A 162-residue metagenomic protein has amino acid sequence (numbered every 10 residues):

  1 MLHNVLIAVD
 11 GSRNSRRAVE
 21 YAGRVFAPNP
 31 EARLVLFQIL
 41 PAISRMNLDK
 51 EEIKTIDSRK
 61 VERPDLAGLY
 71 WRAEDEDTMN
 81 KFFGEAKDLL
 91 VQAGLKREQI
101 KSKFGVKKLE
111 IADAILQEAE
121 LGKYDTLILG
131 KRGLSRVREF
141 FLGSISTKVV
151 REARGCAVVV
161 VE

Functional and structural regions predicted by a protein language model:
M1-G68: Small/aliphatic-rich secondary-structure junction motif
N4, Q117-E162: Gly/Ser-rich helix-loop-strand patches that form or flank binding pockets for ribonucleotide-derived cofactors
V35, K101-G105, V159: General small-molecule cofactor/ligand-binding pocket signal
E62-E74, Q99-I100: Short glycine/proline- and acidic residue-enriched helix-loop micro-motifs that form flexible lids or anion-recognition
D75-E85: Low-complexity, serine/threonine/proline-enriched polar segments
G84-T126: Structural beta-alpha unit
